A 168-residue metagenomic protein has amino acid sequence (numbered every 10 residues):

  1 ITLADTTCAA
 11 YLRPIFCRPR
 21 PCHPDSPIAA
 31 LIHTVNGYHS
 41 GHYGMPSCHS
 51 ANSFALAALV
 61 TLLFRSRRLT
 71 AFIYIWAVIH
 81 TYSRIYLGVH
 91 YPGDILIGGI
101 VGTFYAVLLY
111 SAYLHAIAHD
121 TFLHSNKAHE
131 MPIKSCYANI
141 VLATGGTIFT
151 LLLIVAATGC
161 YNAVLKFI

Functional and structural regions predicted by a protein language model:
I1-C8: Interfacial segments of alpha-helical transmembrane regions
C8-R18, L151-G159: C-terminal TM-helix exit segments that contain a strictly Trp-centered aromatic cap at the helix terminus
A9, R13, I28-A29, A57: Generic internal hydrophobic packing segments that stabilize the cores of diverse globular domains
F16-T34: Membrane-interface interhelical connector segments
I32-F167: Membrane-embedded catalytic cores of phosphoryl/pyrophosphoryl-handling enzymes
